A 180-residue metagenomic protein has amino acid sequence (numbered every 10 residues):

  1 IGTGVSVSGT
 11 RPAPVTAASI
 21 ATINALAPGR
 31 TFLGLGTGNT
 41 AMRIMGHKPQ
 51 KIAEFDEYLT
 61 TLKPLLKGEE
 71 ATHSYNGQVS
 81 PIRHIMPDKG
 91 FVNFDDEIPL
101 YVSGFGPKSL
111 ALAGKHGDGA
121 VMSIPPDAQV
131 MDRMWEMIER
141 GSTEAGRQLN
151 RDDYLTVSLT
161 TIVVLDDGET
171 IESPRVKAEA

Functional and structural regions predicted by a protein language model:
I1-G4, I98: N-terminal beta1-alpha1-beta2 module of alpha/beta enzyme domains
V5-S6, V102-G106, I162: Glycine-rich beta-to-alpha transition loops that act as phosphate-gripper elements at the mouths of alpha/beta enzyme
S6-P12, K48: Glycine-rich "substrate-gating" loop/helix at the edge of Rossmann-like oxidoreductase active sites
V7-G9, T37-A41, P126, T160-V164: Active-site-proximal loop/turn and secondary-structure-junction residues that shape catalytic pockets, frequently
V15-G119, I124-Y154: Internal, glycine-rich beta/alpha segment that forms the wall or movable "lid" of small-molecule/cofactor binding
L155-I171: Short, conserved secondary-structure transition motifs
E169-A180: Active-site pocket-lining/capping segments in soluble small-molecule metabolic enzymes
